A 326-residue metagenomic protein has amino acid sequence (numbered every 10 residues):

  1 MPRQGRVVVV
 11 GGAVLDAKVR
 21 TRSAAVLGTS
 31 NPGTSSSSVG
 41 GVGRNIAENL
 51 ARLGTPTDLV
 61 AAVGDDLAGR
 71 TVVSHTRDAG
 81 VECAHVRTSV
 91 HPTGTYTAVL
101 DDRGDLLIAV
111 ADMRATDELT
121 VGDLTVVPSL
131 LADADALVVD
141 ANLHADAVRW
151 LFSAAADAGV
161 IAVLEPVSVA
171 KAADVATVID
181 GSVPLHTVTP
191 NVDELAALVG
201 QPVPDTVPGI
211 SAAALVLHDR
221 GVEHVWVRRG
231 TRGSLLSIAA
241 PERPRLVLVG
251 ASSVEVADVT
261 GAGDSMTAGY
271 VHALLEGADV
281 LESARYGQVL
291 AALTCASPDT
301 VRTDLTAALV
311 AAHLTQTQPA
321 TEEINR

Functional and structural regions predicted by a protein language model:
M1-A62, L67-D78, Y96, E255-V256 (+1 more regions): Glycine-rich phosphate/adenosyl-contacting loop at the front of the ribokinase-like
M1-V8, K171-A172, V207-R326: Conserved phosphate-binding/catalytic region of the ribokinase-like
L15, L124, L195-A196: A generic structural signal for short hydrophobic patches within well-formed alpha-helices
A51, A156, L275: Gly/Ala-rich phosphate-binding loop of Rossmann-like dinucleotide-binding domains, activating on the conserved
H75-V90: A glycine-rich helix N-cap at a beta->alpha junction
T88, A98-A136, A141: Conserved phosphate-binding/catalytic loop of the ribokinase/pfkB sugar-kinase fold
A136-A212, R232-G233: Conserved beta-alpha-beta core of the PfkB/ribokinase-like small-molecule kinase fold
